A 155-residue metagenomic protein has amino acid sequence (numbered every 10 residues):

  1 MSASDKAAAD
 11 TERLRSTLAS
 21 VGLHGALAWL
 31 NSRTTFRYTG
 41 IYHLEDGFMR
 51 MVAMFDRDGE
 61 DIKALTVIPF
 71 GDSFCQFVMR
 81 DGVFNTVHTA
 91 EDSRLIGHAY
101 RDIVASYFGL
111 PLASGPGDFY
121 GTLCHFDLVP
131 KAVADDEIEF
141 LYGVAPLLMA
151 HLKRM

Functional and structural regions predicted by a protein language model:
M1-P69, G143-V144, R154-M155: Intrinsically disordered, low-complexity terminal regulatory regions
Y38, G109, T122: Short hydrophobic/aromatic beta-strand element in the GNAT-like acyltransferase core that lines or flanks the acyl-donor
D61-F84: Acidic/proline- and glycine-rich, intrinsically disordered low-complexity segments that serve as regulatory linkers
V87-A105: Signal-transducing coupling segments at domain and membrane junctions
S106-P116: A short, aliphatic-rich beta-strand micro-motif
P116-D127: Sensory beta-strand/linker motifs that couple input domains to effectors
F126-M155: Juxtadomain coupling helices with adjacent low-complexity linkers
